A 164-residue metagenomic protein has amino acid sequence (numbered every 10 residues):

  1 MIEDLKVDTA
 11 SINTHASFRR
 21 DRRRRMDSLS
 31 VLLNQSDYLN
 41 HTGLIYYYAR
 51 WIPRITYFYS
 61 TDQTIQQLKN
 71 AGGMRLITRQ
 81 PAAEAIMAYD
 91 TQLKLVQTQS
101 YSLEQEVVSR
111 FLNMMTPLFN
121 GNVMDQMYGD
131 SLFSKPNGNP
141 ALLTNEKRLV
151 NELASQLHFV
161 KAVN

Functional and structural regions predicted by a protein language model:
I2, Q35-L39: Short hydrophobic/aromatic-rich motifs at helix boundaries and adjacent loops
I2-S30: Amphipathic, membrane-active segments
T9, A16, S30, D37 (+3 more regions): Sec/Tat-exported extracytoplasmic proteins
S30-S36, R50-I55: Short, functional N-terminal and low-complexity linear motifs
I45-N164: Soluble extracytoplasmic domains of inner/organellar membrane proteins
